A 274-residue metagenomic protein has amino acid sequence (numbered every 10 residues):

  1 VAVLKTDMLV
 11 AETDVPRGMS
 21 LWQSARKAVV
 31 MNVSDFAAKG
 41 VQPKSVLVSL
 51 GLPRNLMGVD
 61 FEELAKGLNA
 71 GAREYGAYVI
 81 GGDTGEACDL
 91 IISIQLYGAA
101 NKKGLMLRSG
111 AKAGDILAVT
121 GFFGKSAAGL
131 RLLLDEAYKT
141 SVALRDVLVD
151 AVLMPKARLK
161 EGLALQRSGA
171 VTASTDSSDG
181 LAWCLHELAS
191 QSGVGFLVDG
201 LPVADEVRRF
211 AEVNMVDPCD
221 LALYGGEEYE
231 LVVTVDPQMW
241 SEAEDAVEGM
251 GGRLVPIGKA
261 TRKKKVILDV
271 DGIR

Functional and structural regions predicted by a protein language model:
V1-R274: Helix-biased detector of long, well-ordered alpha-helical tracts
